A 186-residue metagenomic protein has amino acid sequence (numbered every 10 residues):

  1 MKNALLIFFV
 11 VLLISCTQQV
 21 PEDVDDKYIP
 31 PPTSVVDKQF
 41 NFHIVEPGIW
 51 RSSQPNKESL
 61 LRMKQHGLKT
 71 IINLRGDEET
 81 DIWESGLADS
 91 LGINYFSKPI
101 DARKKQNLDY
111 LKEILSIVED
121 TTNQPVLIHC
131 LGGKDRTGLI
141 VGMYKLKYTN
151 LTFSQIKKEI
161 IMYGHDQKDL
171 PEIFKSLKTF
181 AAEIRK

Functional and structural regions predicted by a protein language model:
A4-L13: Sec-dependent N-terminal signal peptides
C16-V126, L139-K186: Cys-dependent protein tyrosine phosphatase-like superfamily
C130: Short cysteine clusters
G133: Substrate/cofactor-recognition hotspot
